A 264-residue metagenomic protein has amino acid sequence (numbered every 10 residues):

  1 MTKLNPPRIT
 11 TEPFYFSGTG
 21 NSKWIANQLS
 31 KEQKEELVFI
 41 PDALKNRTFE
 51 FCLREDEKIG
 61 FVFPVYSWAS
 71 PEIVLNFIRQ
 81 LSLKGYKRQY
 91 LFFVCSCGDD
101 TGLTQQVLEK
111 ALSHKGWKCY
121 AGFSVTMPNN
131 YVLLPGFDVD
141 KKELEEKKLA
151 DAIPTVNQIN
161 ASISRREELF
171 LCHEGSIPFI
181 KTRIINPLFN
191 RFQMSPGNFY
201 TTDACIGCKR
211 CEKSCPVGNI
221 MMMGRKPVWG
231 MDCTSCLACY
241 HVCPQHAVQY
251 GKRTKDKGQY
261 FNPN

Functional and structural regions predicted by a protein language model:
T2-E12, T19-L44, E50-L188, G251-D256: FMN-binding flavodoxin-like domain, especially the glycine-rich phosphate-binding loop
I9, Q33-K34, S195-G197, R225: Generic structural motif recognizing short loop/turn segments at the entrances and edges of beta-strands
G175-G207: A mid-sequence, solvent-exposed acidic-amphipathic segment
Y200-T201, I206-V228, T234, A238-K255: Iron-sulfur cluster-binding cysteine motifs and their immediate structural context in ferredoxin-like electron-transfer
Y260-P263: Active-site-proximal loop/hinge segments that shape catalytic or ion-binding/gating pockets
